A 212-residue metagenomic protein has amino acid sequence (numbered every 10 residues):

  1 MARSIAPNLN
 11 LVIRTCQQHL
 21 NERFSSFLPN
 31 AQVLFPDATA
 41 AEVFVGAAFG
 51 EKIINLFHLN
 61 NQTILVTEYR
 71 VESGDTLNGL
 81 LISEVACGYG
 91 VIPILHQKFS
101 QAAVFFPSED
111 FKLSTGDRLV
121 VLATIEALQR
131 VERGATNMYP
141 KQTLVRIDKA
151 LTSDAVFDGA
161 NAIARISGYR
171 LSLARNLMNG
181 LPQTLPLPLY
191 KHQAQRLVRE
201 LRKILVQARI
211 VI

Functional and structural regions predicted by a protein language model:
M1-T143, N161, R165, R170 (+2 more regions): Cytosolic regulatory regions of ion transport systems
T143-K149: A short beta-strand micro-motif
L151-T152, L189: Residues that cap or flank secondary-structure elements
L173-N176: Signal-transducing coiled-coil/dimerization helices and immediately adjacent hinge/linker segments that couple sensory
